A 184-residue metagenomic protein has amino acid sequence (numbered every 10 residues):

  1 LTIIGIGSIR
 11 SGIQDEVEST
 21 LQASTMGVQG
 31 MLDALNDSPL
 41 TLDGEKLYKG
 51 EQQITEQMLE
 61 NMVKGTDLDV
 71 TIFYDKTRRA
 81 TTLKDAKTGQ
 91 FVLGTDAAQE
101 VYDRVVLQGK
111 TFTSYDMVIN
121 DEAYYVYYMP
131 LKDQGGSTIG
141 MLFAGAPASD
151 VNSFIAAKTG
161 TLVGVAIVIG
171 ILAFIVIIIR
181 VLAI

Functional and structural regions predicted by a protein language model:
T2-R10, T161-V165, I169-I184: Cytosolic-side ends of inner-membrane transmembrane helices, especially those that anchor bacterial signal-transduction
G7-G30, G160-T161: Juxtamembrane membrane-water interface segments immediately C-terminal to a transmembrane helix
A23-G27, A34, Q57-R79, T111: Short N-terminal helix-loop-first-beta-strand/juxtamembrane motif that initiates sensory/input modules
S24, Y125-N152: Short, hydrophobic beta-strand elements of compact beta-sandwich sensory domains
L40, L47-I54: Signal-transducing coiled-coil linker helices
Q53-D67, T82-I119: Extracytoplasmic/periplasmic sensor domains and loops in membrane signaling proteins
A146-A166: Membrane-interface helix-start motif
